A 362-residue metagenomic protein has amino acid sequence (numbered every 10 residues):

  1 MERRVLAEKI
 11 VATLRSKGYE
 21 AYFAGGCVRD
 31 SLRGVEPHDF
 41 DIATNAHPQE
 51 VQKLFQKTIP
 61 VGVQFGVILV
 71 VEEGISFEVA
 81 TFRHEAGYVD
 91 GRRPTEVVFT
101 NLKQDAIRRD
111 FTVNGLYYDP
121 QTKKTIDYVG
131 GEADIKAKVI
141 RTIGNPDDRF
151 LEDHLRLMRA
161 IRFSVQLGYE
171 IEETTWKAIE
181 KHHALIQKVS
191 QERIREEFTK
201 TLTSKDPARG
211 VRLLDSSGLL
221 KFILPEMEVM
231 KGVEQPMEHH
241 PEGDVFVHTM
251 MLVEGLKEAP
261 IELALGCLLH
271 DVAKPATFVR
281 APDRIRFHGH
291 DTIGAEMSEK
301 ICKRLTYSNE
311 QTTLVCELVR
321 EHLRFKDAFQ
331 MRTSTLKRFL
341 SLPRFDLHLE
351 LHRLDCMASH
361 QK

Functional and structural regions predicted by a protein language model:
M1-K362: Catalytic cores of the polymerase beta-like nucleotidyltransferase superfamily and closely associated nucleotide
